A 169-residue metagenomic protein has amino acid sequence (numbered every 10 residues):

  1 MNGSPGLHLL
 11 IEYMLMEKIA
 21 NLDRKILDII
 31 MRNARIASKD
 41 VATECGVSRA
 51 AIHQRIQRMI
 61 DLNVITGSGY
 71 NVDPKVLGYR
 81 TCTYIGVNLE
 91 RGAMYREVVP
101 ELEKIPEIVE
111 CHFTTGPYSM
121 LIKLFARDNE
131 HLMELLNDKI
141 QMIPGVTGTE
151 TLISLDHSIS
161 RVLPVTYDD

Functional and structural regions predicted by a protein language model:
M1-D169: A compositional/biophysical signature of low hydrophobicity enriched in polar/charged and small residues
